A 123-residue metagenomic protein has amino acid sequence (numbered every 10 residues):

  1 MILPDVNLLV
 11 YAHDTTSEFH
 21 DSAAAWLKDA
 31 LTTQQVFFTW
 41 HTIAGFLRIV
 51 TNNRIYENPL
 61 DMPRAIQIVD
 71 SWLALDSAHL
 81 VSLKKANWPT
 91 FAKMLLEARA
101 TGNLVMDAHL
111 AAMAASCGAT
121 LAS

Functional and structural regions predicted by a protein language model:
M1-F38, N53-Q67: Short, well-structured N-terminal submotif of metal-dependent ribonuclease cores
E18, T32-Q35, I55, A74-A78 (+2 more regions): Generic structural signal for secondary-structure transition and capping sites
H20, I43, A65-V69, W88 (+1 more regions): A general structural signal for well-ordered alpha-helical segments in protein cores
F37-H41, S123: Short beta-strand segments at enzyme active-site cores
V50-A78, M94-L96: Active-site-proximal, substrate-binding regions of enzyme catalytic domains and RNA-binding/basic surfaces
P59, S77-A122: Active-site neighborhoods of divalent-metal-dependent phosphate/nucleic-acid chemistry enzymes
